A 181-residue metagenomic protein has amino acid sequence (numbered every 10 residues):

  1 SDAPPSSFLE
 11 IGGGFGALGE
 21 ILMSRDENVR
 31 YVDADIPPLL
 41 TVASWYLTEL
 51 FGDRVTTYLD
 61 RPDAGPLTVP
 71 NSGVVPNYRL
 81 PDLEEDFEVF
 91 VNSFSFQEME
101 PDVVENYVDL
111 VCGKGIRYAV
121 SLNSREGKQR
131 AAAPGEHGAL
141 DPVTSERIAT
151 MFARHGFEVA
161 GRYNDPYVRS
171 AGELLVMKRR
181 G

Functional and structural regions predicted by a protein language model:
A3-G14: Conserved class I S-adenosyl-L-methionine
S6, F87-E88, R117: Conserved acidic residues
G16-E27: Conserved SAM-binding loop of SAM-dependent methyltransferases across substrates and taxa, primarily the Class I
R30-I36: Conserved SAM-binding motif I beta-strand of class I
P38-L39, Y46-V69, P76-D82, V104 (+1 more regions): Class I (Rossmann-like) S-adenosyl-L-methionine-dependent methyltransferase catalytic domain, capturing the SAM-binding
E84-E85, L110-G115: Short, conserved loop/helix-junction motifs that constitute active-site signature segments in enzyme catalytic cores
V91: A conserved beta-strand element that flanks and buttresses the S-adenosyl-L-methionine
E98-V111: A short, conserved alpha-helix within the catalytic core of class I
